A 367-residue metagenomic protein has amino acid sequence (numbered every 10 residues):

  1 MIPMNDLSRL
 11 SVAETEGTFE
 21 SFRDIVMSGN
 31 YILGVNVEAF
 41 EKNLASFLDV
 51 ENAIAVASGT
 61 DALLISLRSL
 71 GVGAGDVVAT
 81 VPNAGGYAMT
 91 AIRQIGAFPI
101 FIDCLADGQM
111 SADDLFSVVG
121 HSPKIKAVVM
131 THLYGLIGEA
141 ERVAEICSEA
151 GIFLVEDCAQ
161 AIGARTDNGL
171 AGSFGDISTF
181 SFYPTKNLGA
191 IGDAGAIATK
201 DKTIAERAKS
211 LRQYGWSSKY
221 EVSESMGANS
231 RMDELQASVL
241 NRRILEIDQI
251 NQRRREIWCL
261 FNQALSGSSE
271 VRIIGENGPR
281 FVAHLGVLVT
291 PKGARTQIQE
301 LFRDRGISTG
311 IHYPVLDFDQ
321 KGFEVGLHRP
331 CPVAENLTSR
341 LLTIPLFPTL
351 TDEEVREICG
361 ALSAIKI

Functional and structural regions predicted by a protein language model:
M1-N30, P345: N-terminal "arm"/small-domain region of PLP-dependent enzymes with the aminotransferase-like
L7, V37-K42, V50-A53, D113 (+5 more regions): PLP-dependent aminotransferase class I/II
N30-V77, A91-I95, F101: Phosphate-binding glycine-rich loop
T80, A97-D107, G310: Short beta-strand->loop structural element characteristic of the AMP-binding/adenylate-forming
N83-M89: Conserved coil-to-alpha-helix start sites within the AMP-binding
I95, E149-A150, R305: Helix C-cap/helix->beta junction micro-motif
D107-A190, A196-A198, T343: Active-site phosphate-binding strand-loop segment of PLP-dependent enzymes
